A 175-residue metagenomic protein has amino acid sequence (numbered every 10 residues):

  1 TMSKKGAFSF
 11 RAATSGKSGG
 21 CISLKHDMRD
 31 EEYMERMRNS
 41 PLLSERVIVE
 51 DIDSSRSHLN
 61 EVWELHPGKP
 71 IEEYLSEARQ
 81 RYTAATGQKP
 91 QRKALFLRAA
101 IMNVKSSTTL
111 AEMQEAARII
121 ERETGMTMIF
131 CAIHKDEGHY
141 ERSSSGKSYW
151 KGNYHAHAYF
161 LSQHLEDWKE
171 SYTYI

Functional and structural regions predicted by a protein language model:
T1-I175: N-terminal nicking endonuclease/strand-transfer module with a His-rich metal-binding environment and a catalytic Tyr
